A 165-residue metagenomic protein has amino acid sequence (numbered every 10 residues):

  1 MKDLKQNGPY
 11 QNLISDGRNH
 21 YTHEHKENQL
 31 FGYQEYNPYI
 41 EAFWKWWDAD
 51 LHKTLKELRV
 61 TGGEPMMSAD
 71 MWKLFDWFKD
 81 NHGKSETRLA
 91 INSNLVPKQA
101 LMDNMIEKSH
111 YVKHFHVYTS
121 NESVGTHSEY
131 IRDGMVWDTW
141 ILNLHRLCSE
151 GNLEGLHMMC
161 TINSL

Functional and structural regions predicted by a protein language model:
K2-E41, K53-A69, N81-M102, K108-L142 (+1 more regions): Core AdoMet radical
W46-W47, L74, N104-M105, V136-L147: A general structural detector for well-ordered alpha-helical segments in enzyme core domains, enriched
D50: Catalytic domains of carbohydrate-active enzymes, especially glycoside hydrolases
W77-G83, E150-G151: Short, acidic, metal-binding catalytic loop of nucleotide-sugar glycosyltransferases
